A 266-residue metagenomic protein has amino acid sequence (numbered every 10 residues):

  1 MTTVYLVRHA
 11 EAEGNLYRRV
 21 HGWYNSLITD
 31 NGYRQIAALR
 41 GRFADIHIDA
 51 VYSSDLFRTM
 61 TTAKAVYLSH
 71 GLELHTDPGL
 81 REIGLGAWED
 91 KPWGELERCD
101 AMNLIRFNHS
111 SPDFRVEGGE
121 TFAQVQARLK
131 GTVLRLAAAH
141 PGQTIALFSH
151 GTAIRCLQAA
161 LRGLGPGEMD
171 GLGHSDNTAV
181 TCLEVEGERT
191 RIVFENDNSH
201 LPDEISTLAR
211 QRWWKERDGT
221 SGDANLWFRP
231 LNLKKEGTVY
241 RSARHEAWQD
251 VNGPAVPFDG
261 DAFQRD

Functional and structural regions predicted by a protein language model:
T2, I83-E95, A138, Q143 (+1 more regions): Acidic, low-complexity terminal tails and accessory targeting/binding regions of phosphate-metabolizing enzymes
T3-H9, L147: Short, hydrophobic/glycine-enriched beta-strand segments
V7-L72, T76, G237, R241 (+2 more regions): Active-site-proximal alpha-helix that buttresses catalytic centers in soluble enzyme cores
A12, A153-I154: Short active-site segment of divalent metal-dependent hydrolases/proteases that encodes the spacing between
S53-S54, A127, F148-S149: Short beta-strand scaffold positions
D55, L72-W88, G173: A short, structured active-site edge motif that brings together acidic residues
M102-Q124, E216-D223: Short glycine/proline- and acidic residue-enriched helix-loop micro-motifs that form flexible lids or anion-recognition
T144-T152: His/acidic metal-ligating clusters that form di-metal
